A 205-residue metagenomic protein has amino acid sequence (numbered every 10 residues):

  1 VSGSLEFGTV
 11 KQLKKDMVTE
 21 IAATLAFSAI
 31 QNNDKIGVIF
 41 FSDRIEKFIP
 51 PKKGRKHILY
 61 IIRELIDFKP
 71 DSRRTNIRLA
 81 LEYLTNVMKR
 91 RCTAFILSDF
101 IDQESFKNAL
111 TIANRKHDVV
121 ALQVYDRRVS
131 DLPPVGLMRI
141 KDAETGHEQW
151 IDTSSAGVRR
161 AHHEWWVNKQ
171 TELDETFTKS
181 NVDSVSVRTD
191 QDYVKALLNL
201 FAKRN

Functional and structural regions predicted by a protein language model:
V1-E46, P51, T93-I96, Q103-E104 (+2 more regions): An amphipathic, basic-hydrophobic helix/alpha-beta surface used to engage anionic, phosphate-rich ligands or surfaces
L5, T9, L65-K69, N181: Short amphipathic alpha-helical interaction patches enriched in hydrophobic/aromatic residues with interspersed Lys/Arg
D16, D71-R78, E164-V167: Conserved phosphate-coordination/catalytic loops
E20, T24, T75-E82, T171 (+1 more regions): Short, contiguous clusters of charged residues that form electrostatic/catalytic patches at enzyme active sites, used
F48-E64, A202-K203: Short, electropositive alpha-helical surface patch
K56-C92, E104-F106, D126: Von Willebrand factor
N86-C92, D102-E104, N108-N205: Von Willebrand factor type A / integrin I
